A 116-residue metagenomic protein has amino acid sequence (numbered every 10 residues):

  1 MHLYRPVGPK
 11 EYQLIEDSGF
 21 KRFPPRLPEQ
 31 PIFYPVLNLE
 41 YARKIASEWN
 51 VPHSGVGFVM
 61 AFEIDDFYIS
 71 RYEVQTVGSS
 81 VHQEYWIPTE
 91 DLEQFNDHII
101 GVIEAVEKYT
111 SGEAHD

Functional and structural regions predicted by a protein language model:
M1-R22, R26-F33, E40-D116: Conserved NAD+-utilizing ADP-ribose enzyme module
